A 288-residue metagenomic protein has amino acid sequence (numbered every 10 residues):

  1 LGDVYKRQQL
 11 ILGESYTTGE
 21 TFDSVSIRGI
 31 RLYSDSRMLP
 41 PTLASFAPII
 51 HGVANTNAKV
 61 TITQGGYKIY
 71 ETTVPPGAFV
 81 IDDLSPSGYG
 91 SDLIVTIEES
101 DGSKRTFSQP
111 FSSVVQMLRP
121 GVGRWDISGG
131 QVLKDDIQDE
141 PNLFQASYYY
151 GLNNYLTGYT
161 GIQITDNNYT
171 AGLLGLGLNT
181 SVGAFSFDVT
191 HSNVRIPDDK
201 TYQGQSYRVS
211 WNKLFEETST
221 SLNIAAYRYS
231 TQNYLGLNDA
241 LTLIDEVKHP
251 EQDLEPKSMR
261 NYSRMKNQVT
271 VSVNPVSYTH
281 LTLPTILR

Functional and structural regions predicted by a protein language model:
L1-D3, L12, L32, A146-Y150 (+3 more regions): Residues on the lipid-exposed face of transmembrane beta-strands in outer-membrane beta-barrel proteins
G2-Y5, T282-T285: Short, small-residue-biased leader/transition segments that mark boundaries at the very start of proteins
D3, L12-G13, V80-L84, D92-I94 (+3 more regions): Short beta-alpha junctions and helix-cap segments that line functional grooves
R7-L10, A58-V60, N154-T160, S181-F187 (+2 more regions): Repeated loop/turn-to-beta-strand initiation elements of outer-membrane beta-barrel proteins
S15-S24, D188-S263: Outer-membrane beta-barrel translocator/channel fold
E20-D166, R260-N267, S272: Outer-membrane beta-barrel initiation region
G123-D126, Y150-L156, S181-T190, L243-D253: Flexible, solvent-exposed coil segments and beta strand-coil junctions, predominantly the extracellular/periplasmic
V132-N142, G161-L173, N179, S192-Q205 (+4 more regions): Solvent-exposed loop/turn segments connecting transmembrane beta-strands in outer-membrane beta-barrel proteins
